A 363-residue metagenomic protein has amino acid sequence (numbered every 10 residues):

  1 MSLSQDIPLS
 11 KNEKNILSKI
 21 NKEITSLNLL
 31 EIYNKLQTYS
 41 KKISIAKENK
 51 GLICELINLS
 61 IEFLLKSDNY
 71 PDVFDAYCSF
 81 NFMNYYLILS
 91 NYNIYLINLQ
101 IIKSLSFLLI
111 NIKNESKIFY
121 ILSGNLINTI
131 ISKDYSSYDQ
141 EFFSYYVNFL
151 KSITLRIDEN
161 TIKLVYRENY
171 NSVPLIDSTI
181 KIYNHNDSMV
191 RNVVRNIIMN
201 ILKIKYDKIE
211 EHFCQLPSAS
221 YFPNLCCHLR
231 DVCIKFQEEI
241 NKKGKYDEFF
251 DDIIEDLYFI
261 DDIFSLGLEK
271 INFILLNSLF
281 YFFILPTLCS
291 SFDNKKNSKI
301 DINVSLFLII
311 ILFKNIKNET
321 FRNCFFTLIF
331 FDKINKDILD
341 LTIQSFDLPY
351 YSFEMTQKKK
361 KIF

Functional and structural regions predicted by a protein language model:
S2-K235, Y246-F249, S265-F282, K314-I329: Elongated alpha-helical scaffolds that mediate protein-protein interactions in large eukaryotic proteins, primarily
N34-K47, I97, L229-E248, F292-K299 (+1 more regions): Acidic, Ser/Thr- and Gly/Pro-rich intrinsically disordered linkers and low-complexity segments that flank or connect
D262-F363: Eukaryotic scaffolding regions of large macromolecular assemblies
